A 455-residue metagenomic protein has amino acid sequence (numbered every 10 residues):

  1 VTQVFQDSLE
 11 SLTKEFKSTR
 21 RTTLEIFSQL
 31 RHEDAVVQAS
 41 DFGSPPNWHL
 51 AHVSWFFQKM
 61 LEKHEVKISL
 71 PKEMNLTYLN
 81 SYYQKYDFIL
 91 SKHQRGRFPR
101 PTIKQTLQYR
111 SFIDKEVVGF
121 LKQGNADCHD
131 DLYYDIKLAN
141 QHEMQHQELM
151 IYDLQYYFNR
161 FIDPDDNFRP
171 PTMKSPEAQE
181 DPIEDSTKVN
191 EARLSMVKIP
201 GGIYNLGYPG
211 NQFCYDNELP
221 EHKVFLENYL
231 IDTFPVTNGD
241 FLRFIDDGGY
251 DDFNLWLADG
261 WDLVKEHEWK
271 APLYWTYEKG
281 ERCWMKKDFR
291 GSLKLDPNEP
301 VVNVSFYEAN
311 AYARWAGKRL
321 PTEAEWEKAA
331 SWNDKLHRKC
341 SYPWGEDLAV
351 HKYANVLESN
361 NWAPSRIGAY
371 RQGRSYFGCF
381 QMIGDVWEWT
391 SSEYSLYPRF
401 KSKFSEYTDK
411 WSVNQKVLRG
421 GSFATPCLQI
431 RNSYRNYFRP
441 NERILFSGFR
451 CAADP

Functional and structural regions predicted by a protein language model:
V1-S44, W48-W55, K59-F120, A126-E148 (+9 more regions): Disulfide-stabilized, aromatic/cysteine-rich ligand-recognition loop
K122-G124, Y208-P209: Short regulatory "switch" loops immediately downstream of catalytic or recognition motifs within protein catalytic
D135, A139, E143-Q145, L149 (+4 more regions): Functional-site microenvironments in short loops/helix caps that host divalent-cation chemistry
